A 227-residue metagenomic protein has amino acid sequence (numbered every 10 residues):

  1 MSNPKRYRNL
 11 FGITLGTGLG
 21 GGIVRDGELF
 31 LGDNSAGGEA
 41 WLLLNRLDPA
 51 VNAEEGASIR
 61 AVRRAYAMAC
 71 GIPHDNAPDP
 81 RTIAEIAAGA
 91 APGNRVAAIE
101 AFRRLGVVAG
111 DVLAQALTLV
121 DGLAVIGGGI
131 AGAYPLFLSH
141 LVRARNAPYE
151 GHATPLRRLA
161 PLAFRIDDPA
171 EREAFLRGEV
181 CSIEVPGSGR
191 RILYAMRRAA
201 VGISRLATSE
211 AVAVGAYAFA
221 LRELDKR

Functional and structural regions predicted by a protein language model:
M1-L10: Conserved phosphate-binding catalytic cores of ATP/NTP-utilizing and phosphoryl-transfer enzymes
S2-N3, L47-R227: ATP-binding/phosphotransfer module of carbohydrate and carboxylate kinases, centering on a glycine-rich
R6, L15-T17, R197: Short, basic and Ser/Thr-rich N-terminal targeting/leader segments
G12-T14, L19-V24: Short beta-strand scaffold segments in enzyme catalytic cores
G22-D26, F30-G32, N45-R46: Short beta-strand-to-turn element immediately C-terminal to the catalytic PLP-Schiff-base lysine in fold type I
L29-L31, E39, L141-A144: Glycine-rich, phosphate-binding/catalytic loops in enzymes
L31, L42-L44, I203-R205: Structural signal for conserved beta-strand scaffold positions within catalytic alpha/beta enzyme cores
S35-A50: A short, polar/charged loop-to-alpha-helix boundary motif
